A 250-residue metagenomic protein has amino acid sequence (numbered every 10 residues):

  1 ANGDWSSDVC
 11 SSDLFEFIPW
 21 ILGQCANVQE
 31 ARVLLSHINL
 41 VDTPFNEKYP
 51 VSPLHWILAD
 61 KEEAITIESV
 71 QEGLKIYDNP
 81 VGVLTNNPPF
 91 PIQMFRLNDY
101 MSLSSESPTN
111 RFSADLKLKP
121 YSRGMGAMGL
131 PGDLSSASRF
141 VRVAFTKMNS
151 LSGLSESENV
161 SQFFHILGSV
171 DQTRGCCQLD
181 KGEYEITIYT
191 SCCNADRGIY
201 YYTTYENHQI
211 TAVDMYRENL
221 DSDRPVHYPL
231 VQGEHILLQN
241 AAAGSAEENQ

Functional and structural regions predicted by a protein language model:
A1-V9: Single conserved hydrophobic/aromatic residue that forms the stacking wall/gate of nucleotide- or nucleobase-binding
D4, W20-Q24, N39-L40, G73-I76 (+1 more regions): Residue-level preference for alpha-helix termini and adjacent loops
V9, W56, I65, Y189 (+1 more regions): A broad, low-specificity signal marking well-ordered, structured residues that form hydrophobic/aromatic
S12-F17, V141-A144: Acidic/histidine-rich, surface-exposed loop or edge segments in extracytoplasmic proteins
L14-T43, E156-H165: Proteins synthesized as precursors that undergo proteolytic processing into mature forms
N27-S69: Aromatic- and glycine-enriched pocket-lining scaffold segments that form the walls of small-molecule binding clefts
T43-P44, V51-S52, K61, L84-Q250: C-terminus-biased signal that marks the final domain/tail of proteins
A59-E63, E68-G73, D78-P80, N194-R197: Short acidic-glycine loop/turn motifs at beta-strand connectors
